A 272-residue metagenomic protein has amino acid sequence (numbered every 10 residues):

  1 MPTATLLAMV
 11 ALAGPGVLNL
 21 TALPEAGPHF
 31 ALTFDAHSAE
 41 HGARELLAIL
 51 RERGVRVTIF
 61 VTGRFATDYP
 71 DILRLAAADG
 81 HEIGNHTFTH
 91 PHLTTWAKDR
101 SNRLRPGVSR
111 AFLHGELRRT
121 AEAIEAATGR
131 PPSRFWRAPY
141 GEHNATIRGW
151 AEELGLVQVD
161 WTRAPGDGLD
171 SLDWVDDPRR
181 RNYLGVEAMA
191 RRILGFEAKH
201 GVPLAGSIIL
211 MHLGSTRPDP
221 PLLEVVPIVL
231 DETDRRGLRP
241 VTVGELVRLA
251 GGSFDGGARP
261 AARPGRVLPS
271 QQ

Functional and structural regions predicted by a protein language model:
M1-T33, S38-R53, P70-R74, G185-R191 (+4 more regions): N-terminal pre-catalytic segment of deacetylase/amide-hydrolase enzymes
G14-V108, E116-R134, E232, R239: Active-site beta->alpha N-cap acidic-glycine motif
T33-H37, F60-R64, T87-T89, A138-G141 (+3 more regions): Active-site-proximal beta-strand/loop segments in catalytic clefts of secreted hydrolases
A36-G42, F60-P70, T94, F135-A145 (+3 more regions): Acidic-and-aromatic substrate-binding clefts and catalytic sites of carbohydrate-active enzymes
G42-E45, P91-T128, E142-A205, P221-L222: Alpha-helical scaffold elements lining the catalytic groove of polysaccharide deacetylases
I72-A76, K98-S101, D173-D177, F254-P260: Short low-complexity, flexible loop/linker segments enriched in glycine and/or proline with clustered acidic
A78-D79, T87, R103-R105, R148 (+4 more regions): Short alpha-helix boundary/capping motifs
I208, L223-P227: Short amphipathic alpha-helical surface patches that serve as generic macromolecular interface elements
